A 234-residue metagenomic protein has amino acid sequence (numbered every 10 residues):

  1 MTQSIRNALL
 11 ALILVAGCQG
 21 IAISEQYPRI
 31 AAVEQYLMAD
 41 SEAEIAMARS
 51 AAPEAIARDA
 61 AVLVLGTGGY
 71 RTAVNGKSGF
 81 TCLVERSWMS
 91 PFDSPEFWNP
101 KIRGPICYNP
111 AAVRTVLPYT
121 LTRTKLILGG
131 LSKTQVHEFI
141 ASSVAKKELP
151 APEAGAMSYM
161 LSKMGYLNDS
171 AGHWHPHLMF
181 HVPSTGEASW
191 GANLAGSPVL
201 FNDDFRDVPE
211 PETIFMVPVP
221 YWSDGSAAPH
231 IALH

Functional and structural regions predicted by a protein language model:
M1-L9: Bacterial N-terminal signal peptides that target proteins for export
A8-G17: Bacterial N-terminal signal peptides
G17-Q26: Bacterial Sec-dependent signal peptides at the C-terminal "C-region" and cleavage site
E25-H234: Primary mode marks residue(s) on the alpha4-beta5-alpha5 output face of response regulator receiver
